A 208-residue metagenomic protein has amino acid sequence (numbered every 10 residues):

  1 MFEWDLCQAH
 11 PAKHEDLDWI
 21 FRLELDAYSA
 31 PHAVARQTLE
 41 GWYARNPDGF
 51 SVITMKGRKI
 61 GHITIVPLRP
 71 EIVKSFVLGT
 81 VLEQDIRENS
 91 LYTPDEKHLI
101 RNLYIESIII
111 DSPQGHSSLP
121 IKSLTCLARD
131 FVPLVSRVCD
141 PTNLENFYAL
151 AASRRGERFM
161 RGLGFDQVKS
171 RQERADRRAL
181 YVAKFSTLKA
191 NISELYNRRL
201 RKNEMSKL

Functional and structural regions predicted by a protein language model:
M1-A12, A27, S136-L208: Terminal substrate-recognition subdomain of acyl/acetyltransferases
M1-Q37, R45, F50-P67, E71: Short amphipathic alpha-helix that is part of the acyltransferase structural core
A35, R87-E88, F131: Amphipathic coiled-coil/heptad-repeat helices and related helical stalk/stem segments that mediate oligomerization
Q37-W42, R171: Short, solvent-exposed loop/turn elements at beta->coil junctions and helix N-caps that rim active or binding pockets
D48, I100, P141-L144: Short, high-confidence coil segments that cap the C-terminus of an alpha-helix and link into the following beta-strand
T64-S118: Conserved acyl-donor/pantetheine-binding loop and adjacent beta-alpha core of acyl/acetyltransferases and related
I105-R137: Conserved acetyl-CoA-binding loop-helix of GNAT-fold acetyltransferases
